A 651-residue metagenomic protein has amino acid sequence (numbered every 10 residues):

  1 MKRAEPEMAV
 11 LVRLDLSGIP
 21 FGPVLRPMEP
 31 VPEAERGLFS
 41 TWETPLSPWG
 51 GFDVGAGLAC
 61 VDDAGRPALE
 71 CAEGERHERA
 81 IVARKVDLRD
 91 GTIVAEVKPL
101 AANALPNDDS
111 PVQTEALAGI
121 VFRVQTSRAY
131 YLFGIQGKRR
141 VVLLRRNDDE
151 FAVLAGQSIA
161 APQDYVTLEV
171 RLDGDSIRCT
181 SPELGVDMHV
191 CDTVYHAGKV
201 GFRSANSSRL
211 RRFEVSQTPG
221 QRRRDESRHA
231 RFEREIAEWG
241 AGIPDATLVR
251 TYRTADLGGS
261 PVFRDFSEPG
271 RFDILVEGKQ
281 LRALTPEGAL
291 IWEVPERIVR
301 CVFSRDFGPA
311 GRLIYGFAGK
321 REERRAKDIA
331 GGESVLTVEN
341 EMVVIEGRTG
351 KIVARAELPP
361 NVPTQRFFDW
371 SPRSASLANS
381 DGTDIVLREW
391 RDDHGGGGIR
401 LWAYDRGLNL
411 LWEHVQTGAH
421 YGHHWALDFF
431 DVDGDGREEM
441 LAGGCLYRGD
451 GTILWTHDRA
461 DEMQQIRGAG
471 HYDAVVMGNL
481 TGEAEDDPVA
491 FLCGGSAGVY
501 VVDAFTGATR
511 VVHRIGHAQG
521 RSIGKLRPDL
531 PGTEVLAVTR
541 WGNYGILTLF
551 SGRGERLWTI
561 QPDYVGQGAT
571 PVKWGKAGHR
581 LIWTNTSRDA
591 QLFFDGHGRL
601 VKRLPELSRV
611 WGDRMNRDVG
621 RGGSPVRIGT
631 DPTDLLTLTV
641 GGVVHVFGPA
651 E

Functional and structural regions predicted by a protein language model:
M1-G51, A56, A152-A160, T167 (+3 more regions): Beta-propeller-forming repeat regions
V54-R79: Short carbohydrate-recognition loop motifs
D63, Q136-G137, P162, D173 (+2 more regions): Structural motif
C71-L143: Secretory/extracellular carbohydrate-interaction modules and structurally similar beta-sandwich "look-alikes"
R79-V86, I120, L154-A160, V190 (+1 more regions): Beta-strand-rich interaction surfaces with strong enrichment in secreted/lumenal proteins
I93-A95, D164-S181: Short tryptophan-centered beta-strand motifs in secreted/extracellular beta-sheet-rich domains of glycan-recognition
R146-E150, P182-V186: Change "in extracellular beta-sheet-rich domains … of secreted and cell-surface proteins" to "in beta-sheet-rich domains
M188-R212: Flexible glycan-contacting loops in extracellular carbohydrate-active proteins
